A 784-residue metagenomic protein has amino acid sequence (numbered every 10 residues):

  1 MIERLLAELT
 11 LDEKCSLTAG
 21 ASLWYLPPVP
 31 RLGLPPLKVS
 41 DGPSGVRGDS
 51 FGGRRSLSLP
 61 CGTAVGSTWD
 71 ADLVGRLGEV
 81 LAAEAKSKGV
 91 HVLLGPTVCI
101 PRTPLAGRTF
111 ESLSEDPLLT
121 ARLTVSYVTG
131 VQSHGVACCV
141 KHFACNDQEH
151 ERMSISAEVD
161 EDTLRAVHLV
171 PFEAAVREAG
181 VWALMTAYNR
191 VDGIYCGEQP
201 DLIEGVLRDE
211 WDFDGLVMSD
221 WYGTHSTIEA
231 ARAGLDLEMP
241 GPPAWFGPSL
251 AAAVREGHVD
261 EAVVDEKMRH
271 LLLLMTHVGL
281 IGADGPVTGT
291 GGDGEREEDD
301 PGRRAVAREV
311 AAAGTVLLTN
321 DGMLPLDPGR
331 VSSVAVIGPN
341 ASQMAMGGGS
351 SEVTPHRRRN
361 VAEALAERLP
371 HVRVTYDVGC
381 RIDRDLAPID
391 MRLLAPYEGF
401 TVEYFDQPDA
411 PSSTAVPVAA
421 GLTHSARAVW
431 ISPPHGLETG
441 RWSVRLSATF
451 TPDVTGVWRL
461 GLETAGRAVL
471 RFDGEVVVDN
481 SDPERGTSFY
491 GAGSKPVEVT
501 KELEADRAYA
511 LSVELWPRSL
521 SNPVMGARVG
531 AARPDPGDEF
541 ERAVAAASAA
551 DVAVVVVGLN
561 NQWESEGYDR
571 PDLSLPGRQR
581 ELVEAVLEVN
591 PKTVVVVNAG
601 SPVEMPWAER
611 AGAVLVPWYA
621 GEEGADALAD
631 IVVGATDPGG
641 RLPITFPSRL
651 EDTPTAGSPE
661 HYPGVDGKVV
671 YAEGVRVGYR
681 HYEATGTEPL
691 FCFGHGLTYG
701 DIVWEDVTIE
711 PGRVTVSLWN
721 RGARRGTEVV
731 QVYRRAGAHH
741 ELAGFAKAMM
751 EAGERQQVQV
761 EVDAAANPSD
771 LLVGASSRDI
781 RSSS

Functional and structural regions predicted by a protein language model:
M1-S784: Glycoside hydrolase catalytic-domain context in secreted enzymes
